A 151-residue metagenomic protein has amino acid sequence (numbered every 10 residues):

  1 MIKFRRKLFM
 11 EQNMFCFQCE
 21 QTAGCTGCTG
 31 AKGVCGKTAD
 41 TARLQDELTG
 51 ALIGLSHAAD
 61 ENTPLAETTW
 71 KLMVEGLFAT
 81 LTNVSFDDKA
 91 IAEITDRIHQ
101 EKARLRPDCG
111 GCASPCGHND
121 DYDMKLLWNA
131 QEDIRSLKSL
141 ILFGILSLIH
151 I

Functional and structural regions predicted by a protein language model:
M1-F9: Short, Lys/Arg-enriched N-terminal segments with co-localized hydrophobic residues within the first ~10-30 amino acids
M10-D60: N-terminal-proximal low-complexity accessory segments that begin disordered and transition into the first
G24, F86-D87, E132: General structural signal for secondary-structure boundaries
D40-K102: An N-terminal, globular interaction/scaffold subdomain
A103-R135: Long, low-complexity or tandemly repetitive, helically biased scaffold regions used for multimeric assembly/adhesion
K138-I145: Boundary segments of small protein-protein interaction reader/adaptor domains
I149-I151: Conserved small/polar residues in nucleotide/adenosyl-binding loops
